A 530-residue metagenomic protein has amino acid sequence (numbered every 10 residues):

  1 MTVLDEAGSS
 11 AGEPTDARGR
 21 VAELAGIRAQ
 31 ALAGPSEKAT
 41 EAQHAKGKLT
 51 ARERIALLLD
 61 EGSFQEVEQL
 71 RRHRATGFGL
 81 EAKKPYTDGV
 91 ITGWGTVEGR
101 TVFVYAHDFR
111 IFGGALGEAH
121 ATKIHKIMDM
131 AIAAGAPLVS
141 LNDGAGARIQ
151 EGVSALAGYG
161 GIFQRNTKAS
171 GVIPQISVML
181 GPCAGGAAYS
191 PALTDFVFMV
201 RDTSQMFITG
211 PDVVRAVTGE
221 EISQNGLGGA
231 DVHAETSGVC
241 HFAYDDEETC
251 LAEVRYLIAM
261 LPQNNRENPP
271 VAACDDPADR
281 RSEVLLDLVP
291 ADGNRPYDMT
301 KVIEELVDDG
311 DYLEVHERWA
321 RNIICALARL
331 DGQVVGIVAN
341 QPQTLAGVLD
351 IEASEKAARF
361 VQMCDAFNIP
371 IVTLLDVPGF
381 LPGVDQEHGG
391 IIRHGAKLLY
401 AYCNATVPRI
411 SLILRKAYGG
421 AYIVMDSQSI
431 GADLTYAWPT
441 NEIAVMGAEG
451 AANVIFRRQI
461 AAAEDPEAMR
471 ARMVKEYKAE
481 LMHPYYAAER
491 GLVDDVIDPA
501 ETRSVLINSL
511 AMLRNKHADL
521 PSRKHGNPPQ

Functional and structural regions predicted by a protein language model:
M1-Q530: Ligand-binding clefts of soluble mixed alpha/beta catalytic domains
